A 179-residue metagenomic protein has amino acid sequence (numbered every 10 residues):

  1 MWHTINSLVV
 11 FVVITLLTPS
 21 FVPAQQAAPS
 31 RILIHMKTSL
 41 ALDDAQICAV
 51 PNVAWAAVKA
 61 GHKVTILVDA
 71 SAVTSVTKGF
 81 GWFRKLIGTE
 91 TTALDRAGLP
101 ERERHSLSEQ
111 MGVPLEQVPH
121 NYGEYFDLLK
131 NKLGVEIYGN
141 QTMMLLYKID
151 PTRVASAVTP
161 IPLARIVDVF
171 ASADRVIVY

Functional and structural regions predicted by a protein language model:
M1-S7: Positively charged n-region of N-terminal signal peptides that target proteins for export
S7-S20: Bacterial N-terminal signal peptides
P23-D174: Secreted/extracellular ectodomain signature
V176-Y179: Short hydrophobic/aromatic patches at helix-to-coil boundaries
